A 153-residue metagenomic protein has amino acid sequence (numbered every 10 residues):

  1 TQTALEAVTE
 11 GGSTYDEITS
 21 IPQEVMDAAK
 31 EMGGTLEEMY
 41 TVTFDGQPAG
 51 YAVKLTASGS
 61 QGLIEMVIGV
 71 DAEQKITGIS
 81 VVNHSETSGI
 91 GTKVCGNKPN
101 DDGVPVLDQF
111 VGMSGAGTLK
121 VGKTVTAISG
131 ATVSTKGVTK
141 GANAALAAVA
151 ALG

Functional and structural regions predicted by a protein language model:
T1-G153: Flexible, solvent-exposed loop/hinge segments and secondary-structure transition points
